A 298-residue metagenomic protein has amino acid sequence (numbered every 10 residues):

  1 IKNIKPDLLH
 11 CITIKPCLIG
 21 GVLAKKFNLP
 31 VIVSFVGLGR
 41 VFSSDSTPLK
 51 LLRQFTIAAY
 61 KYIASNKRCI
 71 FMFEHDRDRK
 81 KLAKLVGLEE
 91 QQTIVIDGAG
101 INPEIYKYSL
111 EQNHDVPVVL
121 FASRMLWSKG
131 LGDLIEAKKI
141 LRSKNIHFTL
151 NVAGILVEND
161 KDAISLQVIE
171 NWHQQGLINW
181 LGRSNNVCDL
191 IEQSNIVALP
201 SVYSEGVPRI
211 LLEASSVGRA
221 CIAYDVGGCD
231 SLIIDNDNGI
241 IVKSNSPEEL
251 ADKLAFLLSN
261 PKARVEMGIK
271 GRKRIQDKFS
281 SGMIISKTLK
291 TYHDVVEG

Functional and structural regions predicted by a protein language model:
C11-C17, F35: Short His-centered aromatic/hydrophobic patch
I57-Y108, V118: Donor nucleotide-sugar binding/catalytic pocket of nucleotide-sugar-dependent glycosyltransferases
L110-K129, L134-K138, L150-N151: Conserved donor-binding/catalytic core segment of Leloir-type glycosyltransferases
A122, T149-I164: Glycosyltransferase donor-sugar binding loop
A163-S184: Nucleotide-activated donor-binding/catalytic signature segment of Leloir-type glycosyltransferases, i.e., the conserved
L211, A220-A223, I233: Short hydrophobic beta-strand element within catalytic cores of glycosyltransferases and related nucleotide-activated
D235-N236, I240-P247, F256-K262: Conserved acidic donor-binding segment of nucleotide-sugar-dependent glycosyltransferases
E249, F256, A263-K278, I284-K290: A short, well-ordered alpha-helix in the C-terminal region of glycosyltransferases
